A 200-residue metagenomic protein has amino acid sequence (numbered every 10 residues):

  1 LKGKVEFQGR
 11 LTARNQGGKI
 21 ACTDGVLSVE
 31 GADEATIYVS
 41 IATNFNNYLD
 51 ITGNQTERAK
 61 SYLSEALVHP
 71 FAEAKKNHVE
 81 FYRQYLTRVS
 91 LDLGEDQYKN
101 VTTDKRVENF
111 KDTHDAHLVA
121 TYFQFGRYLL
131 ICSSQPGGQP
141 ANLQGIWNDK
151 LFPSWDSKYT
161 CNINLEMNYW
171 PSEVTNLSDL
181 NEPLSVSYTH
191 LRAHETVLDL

Functional and structural regions predicted by a protein language model:
L1-H117: Beta-sandwich/jelly-roll carbohydrate-recognition scaffolds of carbohydrate-active enzymes
A35, T43-Y48, L129, Q135-P136 (+1 more regions): Short loop/turn segments at secondary-structure transitions that flank enzyme active sites
F110-V119, L130, S134-P140, T175-V186: Structural helix-adjacent loops and short alpha-helical linkers that scaffold large soluble proteins
K111-A116, P153-N162: Solvent-exposed loop and edge beta-strand segments that line ligand/cofactor-binding and catalytic clefts
G145-N148, R192: Surface-exposed loop and adjacent secondary-structure segments within mature catalytic domains
I163-E173: Well-ordered alpha-helical segments within folded domains of soluble proteins
T189-T196: Conserved small/polar residues in nucleotide/adenosyl-binding loops
